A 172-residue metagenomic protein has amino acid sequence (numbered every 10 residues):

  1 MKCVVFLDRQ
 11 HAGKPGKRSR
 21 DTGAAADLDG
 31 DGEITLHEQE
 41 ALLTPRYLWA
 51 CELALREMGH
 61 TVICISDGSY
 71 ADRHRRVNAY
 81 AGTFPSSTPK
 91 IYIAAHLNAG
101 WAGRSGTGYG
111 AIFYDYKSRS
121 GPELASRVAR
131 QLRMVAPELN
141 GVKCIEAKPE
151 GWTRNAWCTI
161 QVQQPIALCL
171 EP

Functional and structural regions predicted by a protein language model:
M1-A79, G108-Y109: Active-site histidine-acidic residue metal-binding/catalytic motifs, centered on HxH/HExxH-like signatures
M1-C3, R56-V62, F84-Y92, V135-L139 (+1 more regions): Loop/turn elements at helix/coil->beta-strand transitions in domains of secreted/extracellular proteins
C3-R9, G16-K17, G23-D29, E33 (+3 more regions): Active-site-adjacent mobile loop/cap segments within catalytic or ligand-binding domains
L7, A54-E57, H96, M134-E146: Polar, enzyme-active/binding microenvironments
E38, L43-Y47, T107-L132, Q161: Cysteine protease catalytic core and zymogen-processing segment of caspase-like enzymes
I65-D67, D115, A147: Conserved beta-strand termini and adjacent loop/short-helix elements that scaffold enzyme active sites in alpha/beta
D67-P85, C158-Q161, P165: Short, electropositive alpha-helical surface patch
S120-E150: Active-site-adjacent substrate-binding region of metalloamidase/peptidase-like peptide-processing proteins
